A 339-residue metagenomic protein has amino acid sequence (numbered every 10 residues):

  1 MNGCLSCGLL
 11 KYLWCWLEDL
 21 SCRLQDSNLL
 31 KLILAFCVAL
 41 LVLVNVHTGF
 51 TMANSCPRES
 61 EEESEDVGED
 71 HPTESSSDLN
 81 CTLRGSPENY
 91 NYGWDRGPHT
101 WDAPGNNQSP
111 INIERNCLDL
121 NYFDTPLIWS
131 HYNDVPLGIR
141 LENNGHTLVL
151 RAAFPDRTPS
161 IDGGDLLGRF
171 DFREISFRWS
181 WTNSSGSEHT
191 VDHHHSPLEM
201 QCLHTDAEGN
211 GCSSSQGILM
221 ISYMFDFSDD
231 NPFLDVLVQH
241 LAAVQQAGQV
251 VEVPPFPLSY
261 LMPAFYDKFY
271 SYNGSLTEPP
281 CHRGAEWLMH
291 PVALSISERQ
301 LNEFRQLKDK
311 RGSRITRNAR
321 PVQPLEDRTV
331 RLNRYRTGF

Functional and structural regions predicted by a protein language model:
N2-F339: Alpha-carbonic anhydrase
